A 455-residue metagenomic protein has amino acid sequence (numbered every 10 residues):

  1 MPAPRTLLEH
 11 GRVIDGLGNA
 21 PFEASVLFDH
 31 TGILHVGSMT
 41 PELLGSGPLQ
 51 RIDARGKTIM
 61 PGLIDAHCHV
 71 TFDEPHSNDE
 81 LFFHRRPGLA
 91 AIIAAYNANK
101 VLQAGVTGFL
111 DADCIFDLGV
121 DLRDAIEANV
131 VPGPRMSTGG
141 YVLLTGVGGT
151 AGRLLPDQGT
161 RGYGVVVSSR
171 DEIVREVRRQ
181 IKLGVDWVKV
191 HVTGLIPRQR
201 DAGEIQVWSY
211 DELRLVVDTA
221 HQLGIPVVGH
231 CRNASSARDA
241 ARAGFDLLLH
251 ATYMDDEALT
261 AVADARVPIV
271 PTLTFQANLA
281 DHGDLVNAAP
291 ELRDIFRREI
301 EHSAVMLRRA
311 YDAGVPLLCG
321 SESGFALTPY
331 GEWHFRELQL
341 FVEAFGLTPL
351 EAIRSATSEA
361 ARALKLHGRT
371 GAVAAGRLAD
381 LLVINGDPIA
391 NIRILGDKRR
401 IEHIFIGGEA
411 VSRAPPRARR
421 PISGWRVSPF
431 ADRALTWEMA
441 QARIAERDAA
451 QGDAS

Functional and structural regions predicted by a protein language model:
M1-L7, V13, L17-M60: Histidine-rich, glycine-flanked metal-binding segment
G11, V26, T31, G56 (+15 more regions): Divalent metal-coordination and catalytic microenvironments
K57-A128, G146-G149, D211, A240-A243: Metal-associated gating/positioning segment near the N- to mid-region
D79-I92, R153-R175, P226: Active-site mouth loops of central-metabolism enzymes
I93-G119, G133-V142, V185-R198, I225-P226 (+3 more regions): Divalent metal-dependent hydrolysis catalytic cores, especially in the metallo-beta-lactamase
V192-V305, L318-A326, A344-L347, R362-L364 (+1 more regions): Active-site core of metal-dependent hydrolases
Q222, E301-D387: His/Asp/Glu-enriched, well-ordered alpha-helical/loop segment that forms or immediately abuts the divalent-metal
A375-P421: C-terminal cap of metal-dependent C-N hydrolases
